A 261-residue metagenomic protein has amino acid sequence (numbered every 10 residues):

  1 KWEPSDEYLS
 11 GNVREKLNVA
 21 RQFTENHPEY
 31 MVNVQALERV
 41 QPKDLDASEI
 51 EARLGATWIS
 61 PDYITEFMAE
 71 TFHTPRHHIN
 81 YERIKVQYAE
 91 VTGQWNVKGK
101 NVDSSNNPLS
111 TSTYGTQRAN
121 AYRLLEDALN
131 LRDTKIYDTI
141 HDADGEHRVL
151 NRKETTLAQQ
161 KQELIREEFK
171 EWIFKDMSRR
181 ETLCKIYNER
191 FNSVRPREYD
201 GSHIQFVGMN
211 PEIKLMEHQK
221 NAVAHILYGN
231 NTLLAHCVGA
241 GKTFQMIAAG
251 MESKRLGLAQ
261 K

Functional and structural regions predicted by a protein language model:
K1-S193: Charged, low-complexity intrinsically disordered regions
I186-K261: ASCE P-loop NTPase motor core, strongest for the SF2 helicase catalytic module
